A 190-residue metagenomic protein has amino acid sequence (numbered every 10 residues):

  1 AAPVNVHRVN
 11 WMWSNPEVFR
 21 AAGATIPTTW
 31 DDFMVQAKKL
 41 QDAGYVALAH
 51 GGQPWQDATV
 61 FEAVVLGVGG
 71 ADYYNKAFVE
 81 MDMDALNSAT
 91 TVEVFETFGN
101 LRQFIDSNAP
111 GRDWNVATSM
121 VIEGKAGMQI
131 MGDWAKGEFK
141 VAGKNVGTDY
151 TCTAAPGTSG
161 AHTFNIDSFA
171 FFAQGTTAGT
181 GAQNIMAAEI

Functional and structural regions predicted by a protein language model:
A1, V68-E93, V141-N145, T153-H162: Short, solvent-exposed loop/beta-turn-alpha elements that line the ligand-binding surface or hinge of extracytoplasmic
A1-T25, M34, Q53-V79, T163-F172: Periplasmic solute-binding protein
A21-A22, E96, Q103, V141-I190: Extracytoplasmic/periplasmic substrate-recognition and gating elements
T28-V35, N108-E123: Short helix-initiation/N-cap motifs at beta->coil->alpha
Q36-A37, A117-V121, A126, E138 (+1 more regions): Short, hydrophobic alpha-helical packing/hinge segments within bilobed ligand-binding/sensory domains
A37-L40, E80-P110: Glycine-centered hinge/linker elements that transmit conformational signals in sensory and ligand-binding systems
A43-A47, E123-G132: Alpha-to-beta junction loops
W114, M131-K136, D167: Beta->alpha turn/N-cap motifs
